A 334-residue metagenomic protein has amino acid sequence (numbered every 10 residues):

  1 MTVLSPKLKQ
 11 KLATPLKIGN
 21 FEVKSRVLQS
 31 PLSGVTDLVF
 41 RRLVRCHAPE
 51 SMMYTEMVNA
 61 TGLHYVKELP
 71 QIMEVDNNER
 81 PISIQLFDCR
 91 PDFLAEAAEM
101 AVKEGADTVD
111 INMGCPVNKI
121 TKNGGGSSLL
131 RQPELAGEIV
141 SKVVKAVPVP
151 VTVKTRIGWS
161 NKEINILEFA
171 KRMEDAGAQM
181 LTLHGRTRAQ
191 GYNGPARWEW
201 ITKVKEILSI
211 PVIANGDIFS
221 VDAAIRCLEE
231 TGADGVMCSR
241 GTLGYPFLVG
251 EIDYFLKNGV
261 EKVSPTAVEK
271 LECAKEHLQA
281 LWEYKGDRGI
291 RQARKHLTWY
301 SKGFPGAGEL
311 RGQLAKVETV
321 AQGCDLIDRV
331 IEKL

Functional and structural regions predicted by a protein language model:
M1-L334: Flavin-dependent oxidoreductase catalytic cores
